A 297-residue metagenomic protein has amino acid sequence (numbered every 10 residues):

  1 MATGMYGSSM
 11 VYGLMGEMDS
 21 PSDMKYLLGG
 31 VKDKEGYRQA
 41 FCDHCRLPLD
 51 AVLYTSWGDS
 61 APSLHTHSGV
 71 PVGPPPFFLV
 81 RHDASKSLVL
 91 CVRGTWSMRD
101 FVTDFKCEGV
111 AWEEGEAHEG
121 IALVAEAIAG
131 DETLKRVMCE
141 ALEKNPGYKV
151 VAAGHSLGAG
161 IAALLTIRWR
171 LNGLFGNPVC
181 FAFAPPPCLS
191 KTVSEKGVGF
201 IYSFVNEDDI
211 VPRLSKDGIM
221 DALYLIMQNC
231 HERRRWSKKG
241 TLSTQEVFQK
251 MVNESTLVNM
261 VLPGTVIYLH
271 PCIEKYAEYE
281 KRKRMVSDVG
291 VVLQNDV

Functional and structural regions predicted by a protein language model:
M1-A153, L157-V297: Non-catalytic, mobile gating and regulatory segments of ester bond hydrolases
